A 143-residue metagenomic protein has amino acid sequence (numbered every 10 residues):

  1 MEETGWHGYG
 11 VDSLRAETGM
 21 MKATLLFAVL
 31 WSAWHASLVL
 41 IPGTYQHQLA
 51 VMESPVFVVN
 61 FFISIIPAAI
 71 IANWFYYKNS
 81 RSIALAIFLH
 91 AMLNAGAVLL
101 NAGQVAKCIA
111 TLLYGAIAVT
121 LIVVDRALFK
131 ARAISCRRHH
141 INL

Functional and structural regions predicted by a protein language model:
M1-L30, Y77-S82: Membrane-interface helix/loop boundary segments of multi-pass membrane proteins
E3, W31, H35, H90 (+1 more regions): Histidine-centered divalent metal-coordination motifs
T4-G5, A36-S37, I70, L99: Short helix-kink/termination motifs in transmembrane helices of multi-pass secondary transporters
Y9-G10, I41-E53: Membrane-interface interhelical connector segments
T24-L25, A50-G115: Functionally important transmembrane alpha-helices
V29, A33, I66-P67, A116-V119: Generic alpha-helical transmembrane segments of integral inner-membrane proteins, especially permease/transport modules
H35, V39, N94-V98, I122: Hydrophobic transmembrane alpha-helices of multi-pass small-molecule transporters
I122-I141: Membrane-interface capping segments at transmembrane-helix boundaries
